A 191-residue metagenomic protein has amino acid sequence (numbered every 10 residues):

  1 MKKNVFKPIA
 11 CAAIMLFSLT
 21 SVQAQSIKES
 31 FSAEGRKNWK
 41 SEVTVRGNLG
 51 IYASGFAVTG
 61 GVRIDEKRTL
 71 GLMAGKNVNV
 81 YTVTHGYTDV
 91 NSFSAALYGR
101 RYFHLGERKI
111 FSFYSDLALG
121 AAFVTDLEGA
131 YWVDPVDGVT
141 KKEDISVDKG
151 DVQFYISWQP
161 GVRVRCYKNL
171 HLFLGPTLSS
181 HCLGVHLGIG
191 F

Functional and structural regions predicted by a protein language model:
M1-N38: Cleavable N-terminal export/targeting peptides
K3-N4, P8, G47, R101-Y102: Hydrophobic alpha-helical segments, especially transmembrane helices and their immediate juxtamembrane helical caps
A24-K76, R100, H186-G190: Short glycine/proline- and aromatic-enriched beta-strand/turn motifs that initiate or cap beta-hairpins
K37-S41, Y52-F56, D89-A95, F111 (+2 more regions): Residues that define the transmembrane beta-barrel architecture of outer-membrane proteins
T44, T82-T88, E143-D148, F173: Extracellular loop and loop/strand-boundary signature of outer-membrane beta-barrel proteins
N48-G50, H104, T177-S179: Short polar/acidic secondary-structure junctions
T59-V139, Q159, V164-L170, F191: Gram-negative (and chloroplast) outer-membrane scaffold detector with strong preference for beta-barrel transmembrane
K149-Q153, S157-F191: Gram-negative outer-membrane beta-barrel domains
